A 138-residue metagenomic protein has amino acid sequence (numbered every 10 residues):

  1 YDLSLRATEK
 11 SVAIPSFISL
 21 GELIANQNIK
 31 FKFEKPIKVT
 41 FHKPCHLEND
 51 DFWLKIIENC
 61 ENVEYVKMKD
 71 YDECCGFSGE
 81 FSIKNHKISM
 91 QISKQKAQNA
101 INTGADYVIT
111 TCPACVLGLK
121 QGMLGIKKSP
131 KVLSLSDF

Functional and structural regions predicted by a protein language model:
Y1-F138: Iron-sulfur cluster-binding electron-transfer modules in prokaryotic oxidoreductases
